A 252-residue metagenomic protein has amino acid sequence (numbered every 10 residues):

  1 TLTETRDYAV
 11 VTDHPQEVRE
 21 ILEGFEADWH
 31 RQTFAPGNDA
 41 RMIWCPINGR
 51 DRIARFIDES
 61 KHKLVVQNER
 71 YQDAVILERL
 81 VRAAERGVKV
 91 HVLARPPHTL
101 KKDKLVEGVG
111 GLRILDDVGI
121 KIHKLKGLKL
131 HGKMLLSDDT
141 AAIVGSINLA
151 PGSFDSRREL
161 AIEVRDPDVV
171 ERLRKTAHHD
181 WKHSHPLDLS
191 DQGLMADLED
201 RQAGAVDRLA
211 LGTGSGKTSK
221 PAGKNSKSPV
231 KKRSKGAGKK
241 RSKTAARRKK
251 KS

Functional and structural regions predicted by a protein language model:
T1-M42, P46-D51, R55, E59-S252: PLD/PLD-like phosphodiesterase catalytic module centered on the HKD motif
